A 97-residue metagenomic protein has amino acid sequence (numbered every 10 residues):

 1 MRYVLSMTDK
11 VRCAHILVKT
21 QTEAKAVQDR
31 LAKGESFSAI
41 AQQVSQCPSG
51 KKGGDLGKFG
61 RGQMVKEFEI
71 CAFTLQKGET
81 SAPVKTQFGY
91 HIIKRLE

Functional and structural regions predicted by a protein language model:
M1-L17, Q43-V44, E67-E97: Proteostasis/folding factors centered on peptidyl-prolyl cis-trans isomerases
V27-E67, E97: Peptidyl-prolyl cis-trans isomerase
